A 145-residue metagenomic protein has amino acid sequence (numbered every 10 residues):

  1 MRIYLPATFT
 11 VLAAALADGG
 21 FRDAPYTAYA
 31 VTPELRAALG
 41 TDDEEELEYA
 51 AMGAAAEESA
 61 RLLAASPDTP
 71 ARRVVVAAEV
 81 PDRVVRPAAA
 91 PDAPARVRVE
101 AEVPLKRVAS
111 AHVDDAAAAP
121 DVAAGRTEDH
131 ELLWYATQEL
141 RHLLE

Functional and structural regions predicted by a protein language model:
M1-E44: Long, hydrophobic N-terminal alpha-helical segment
R22-Y26, E48, P94-R98: Short, low-complexity, polar/charged sequence segments that are solvent-exposed and flexible
A28, A55, V74-A78: Generic structural hydrophobic/aromatic packing signal, biased to beta-strands
D43-E58: Short, structured active-site "lid" loops
P67-V74, A78-E145: Glycine-rich, aromatic-bearing surface loops/beta-hairpins
